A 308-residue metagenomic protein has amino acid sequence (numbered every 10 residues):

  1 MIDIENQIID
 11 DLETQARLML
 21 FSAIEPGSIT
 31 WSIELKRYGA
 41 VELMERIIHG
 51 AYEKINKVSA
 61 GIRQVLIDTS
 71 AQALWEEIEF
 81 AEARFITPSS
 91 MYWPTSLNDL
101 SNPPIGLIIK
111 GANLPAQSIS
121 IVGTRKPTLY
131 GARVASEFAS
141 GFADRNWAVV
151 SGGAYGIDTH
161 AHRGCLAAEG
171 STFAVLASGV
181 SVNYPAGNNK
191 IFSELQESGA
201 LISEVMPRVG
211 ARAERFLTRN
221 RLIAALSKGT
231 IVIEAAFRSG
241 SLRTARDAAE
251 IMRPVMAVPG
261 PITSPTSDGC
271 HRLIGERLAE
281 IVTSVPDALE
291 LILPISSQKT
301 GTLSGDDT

Functional and structural regions predicted by a protein language model:
M1-I8, T87-T308: Glycine-biased, small-residue-rich flexible motifs in mid-sequence functional cores and linkers
M1-Y92, E276: Short, small/acidic-rich helices and loops at N termini and domain boundaries of DNA replication/processing enzymes
